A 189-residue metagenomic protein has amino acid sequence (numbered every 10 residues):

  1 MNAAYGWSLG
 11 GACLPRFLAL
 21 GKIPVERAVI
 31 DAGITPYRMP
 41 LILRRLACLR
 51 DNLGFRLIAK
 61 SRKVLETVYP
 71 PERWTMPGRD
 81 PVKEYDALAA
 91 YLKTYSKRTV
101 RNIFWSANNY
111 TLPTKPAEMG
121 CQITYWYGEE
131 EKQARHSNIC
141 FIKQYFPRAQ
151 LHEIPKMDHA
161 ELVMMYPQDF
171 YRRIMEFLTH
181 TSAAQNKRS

Functional and structural regions predicted by a protein language model:
A4-G6, D31: Short beta-strand immediately N-terminal to the catalytic nucleophile in serine-hydrolase-like folds
G6-L14: Gly/Ala-rich beta-loop-alpha elbow adjacent to hydrolase catalytic centers
A19-R56: Flexible "cap/lid" loop of the alpha/beta hydrolase fold
M39, K60-A117: Conserved alpha/beta-hydrolase catalytic His-Asp/Glu region
M119, Y125-Y127: Short beta-strand/loop motif that positions the catalytic acidic residue of the alpha/beta-hydrolase fold
C121, R135-K143: Short alpha-helix in the alpha/beta-hydrolase fold that links the catalytic acid
E129-A134: Acidic catalytic loop of the alpha/beta-hydrolase fold
M157-Q168: Catalytic histidine-centered segment of alpha/beta-hydrolase-like enzymes
